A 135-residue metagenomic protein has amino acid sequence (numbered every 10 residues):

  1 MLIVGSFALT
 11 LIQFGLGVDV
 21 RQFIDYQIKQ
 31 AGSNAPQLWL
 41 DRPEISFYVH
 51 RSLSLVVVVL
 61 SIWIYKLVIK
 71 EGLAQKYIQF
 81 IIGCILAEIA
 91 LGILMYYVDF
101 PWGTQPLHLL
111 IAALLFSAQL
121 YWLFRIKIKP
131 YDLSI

Functional and structural regions predicted by a protein language model:
M1-I135: Polytopic transmembrane helical bundles with strong interfacial aromatic enrichment
